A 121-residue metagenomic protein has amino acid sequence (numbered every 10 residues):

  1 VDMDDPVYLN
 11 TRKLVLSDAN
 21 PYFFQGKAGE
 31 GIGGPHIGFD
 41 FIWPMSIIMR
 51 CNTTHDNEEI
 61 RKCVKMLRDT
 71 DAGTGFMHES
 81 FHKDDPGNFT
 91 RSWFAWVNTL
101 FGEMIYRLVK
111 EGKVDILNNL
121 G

Functional and structural regions predicted by a protein language model:
V1-M45, R61-G121: Extended glycan-interaction surfaces of carbohydrate-active proteins
F39-D40, N52-H55: Extended, compositionally biased non-globular segments
M45-N52: Conserved H-X4-D acyltransferase segment
